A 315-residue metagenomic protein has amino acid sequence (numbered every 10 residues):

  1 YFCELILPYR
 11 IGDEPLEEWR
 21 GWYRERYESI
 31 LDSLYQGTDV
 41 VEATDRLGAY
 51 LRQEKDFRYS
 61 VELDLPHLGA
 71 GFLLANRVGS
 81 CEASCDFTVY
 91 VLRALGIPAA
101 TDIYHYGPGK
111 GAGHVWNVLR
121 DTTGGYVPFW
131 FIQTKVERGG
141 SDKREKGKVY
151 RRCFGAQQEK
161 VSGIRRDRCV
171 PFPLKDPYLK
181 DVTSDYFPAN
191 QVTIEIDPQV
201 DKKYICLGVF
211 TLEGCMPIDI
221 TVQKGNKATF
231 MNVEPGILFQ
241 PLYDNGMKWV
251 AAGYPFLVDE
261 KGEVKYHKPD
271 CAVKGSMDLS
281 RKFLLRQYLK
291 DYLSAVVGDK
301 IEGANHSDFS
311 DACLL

Functional and structural regions predicted by a protein language model:
Y1-V41, Y254: Linear, non-domain "peripheral" regions
S29-Y50, V61-G71, N76-R77, E82-F172 (+1 more regions): Hydrophobic/aromatic-rich core segments of domains that either
N190-P198: A short, amphipathic beta-strand motif
P198-G214, Y292-D299: Short, ordered, surface-exposed loop/turn motifs in non-cytosolic proteins
E213-K227: Short, acidic Ser/Thr/Gly-rich low-complexity loop/linker segments typical of extracellular and cell-surface proteins
N226-M247: Short Pro-Gly-centered beta-turn/loop motif in secreted/extracellular proteins
D244-K274: Structured interaction patches on ligand/partner-binding surfaces of diverse proteins
K265-I301, H306-F309: Compositionally biased low-complexity segments at domain edges in trafficked proteins and select soluble regulators
